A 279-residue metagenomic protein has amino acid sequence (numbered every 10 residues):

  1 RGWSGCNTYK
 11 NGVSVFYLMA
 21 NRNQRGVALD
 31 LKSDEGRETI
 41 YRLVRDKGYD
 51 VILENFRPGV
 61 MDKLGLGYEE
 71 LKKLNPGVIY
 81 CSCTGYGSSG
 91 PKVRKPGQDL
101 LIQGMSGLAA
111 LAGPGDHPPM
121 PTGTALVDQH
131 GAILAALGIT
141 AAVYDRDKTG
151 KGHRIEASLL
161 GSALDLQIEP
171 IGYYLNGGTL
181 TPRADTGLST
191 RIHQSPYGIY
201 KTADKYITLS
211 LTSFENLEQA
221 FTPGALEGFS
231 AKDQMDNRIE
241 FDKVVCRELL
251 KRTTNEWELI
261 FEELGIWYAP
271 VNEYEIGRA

Functional and structural regions predicted by a protein language model:
R1-K148, R183: N-terminal helix-loop segment corresponding to the beta1-alpha1 unit of nucleotide/adenylate-binding folds
Y9, Y17, T181-I192, Y197-G198 (+1 more regions): Short Gly/Pro-enriched turn/cap motifs at secondary-structure boundaries
R42, G152-L160: Beta-strand segments within the central parallel beta-sheet cores of soluble alpha/beta enzyme folds
T84-G87, Y274-R278: Short, solvent-exposed turn/loop segments enriched in Gly/Ser/Thr/Pro and often Arg
P119-H130, G152-R154, A184-L188, S195 (+2 more regions): A short glycine-threonine-serine/GTX helix/turn-capping micro-motif
A132-G152, L166-T179, Q219-A225: Oxidoreductase and adenylate-handling cofactor-binding alpha/beta cores
R191-G277: Aromatic-enriched alpha-helical interface/lid elements that frame and gate functional surfaces
